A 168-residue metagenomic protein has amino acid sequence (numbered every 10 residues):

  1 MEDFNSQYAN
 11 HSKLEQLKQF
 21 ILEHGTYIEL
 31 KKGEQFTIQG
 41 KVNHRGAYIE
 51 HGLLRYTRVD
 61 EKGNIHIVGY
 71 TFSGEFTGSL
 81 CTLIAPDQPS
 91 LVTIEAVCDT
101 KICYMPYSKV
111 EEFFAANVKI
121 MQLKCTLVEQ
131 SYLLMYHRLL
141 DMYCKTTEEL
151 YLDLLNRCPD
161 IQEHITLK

Functional and structural regions predicted by a protein language model:
M1-Y27, C81-T82: Cyclic nucleotide-binding regulatory module and flanking cytosolic helices
E23-H24, Q35-R45, N64-I65, D87-S90: A short beta-loop-beta micro-motif enriched in histidine and acidic residues
T26-K41, T71-E75: Conserved short histidine dyad/triad with adjacent acidic residue
E29, A47-Y48, E95: Well-ordered beta-strand positions
H44-T57, S73-G74: Glycine- and acidic-residue-biased ligand/ion/polar-headgroup-sensing regions
R58-G63: Cytochrome P450 core scaffold surrounding the K-helix E-X-X-R motif and the conserved "meander" helix-loop region
I67-C125: Cyclic-nucleotide recognition modules
A96-V97, S108-K168: Polybasic "coupling" helices that flank or enter modular domains
